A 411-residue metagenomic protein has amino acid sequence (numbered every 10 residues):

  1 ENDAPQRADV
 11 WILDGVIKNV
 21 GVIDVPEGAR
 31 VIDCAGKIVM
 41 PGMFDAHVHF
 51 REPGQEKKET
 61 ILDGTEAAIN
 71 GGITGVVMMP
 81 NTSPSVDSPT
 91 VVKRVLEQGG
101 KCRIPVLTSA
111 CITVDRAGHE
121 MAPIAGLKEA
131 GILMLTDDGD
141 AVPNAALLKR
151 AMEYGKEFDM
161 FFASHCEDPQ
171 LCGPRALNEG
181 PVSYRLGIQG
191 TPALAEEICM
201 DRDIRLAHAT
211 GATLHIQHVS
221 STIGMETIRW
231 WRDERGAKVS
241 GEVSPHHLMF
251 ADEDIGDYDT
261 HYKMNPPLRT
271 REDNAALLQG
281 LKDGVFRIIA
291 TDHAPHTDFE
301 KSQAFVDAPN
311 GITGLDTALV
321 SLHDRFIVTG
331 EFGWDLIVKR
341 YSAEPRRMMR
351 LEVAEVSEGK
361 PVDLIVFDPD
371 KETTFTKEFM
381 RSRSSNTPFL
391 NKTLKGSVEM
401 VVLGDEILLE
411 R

Functional and structural regions predicted by a protein language model:
E1-P26: N-terminal metal-binding scaffold of metallo-dependent hydrolase/deaminase domains
G15, G36, H47, A68 (+13 more regions): Divalent metal-coordination and catalytic microenvironments
A29-D33, V401: Conserved beta-strand scaffold positions in the cores of enzyme catalytic domains, especially in NTP/NDP-utilizing
C34-G99: Metal-associated gating/positioning segment near the N- to mid-region
E97-I112: A glycine-rich helix N-cap at a beta->alpha junction
H119-I289: Histidine/acidic residue-rich metal-binding segments in metalloenzymes
R185-T213, H261, K282-D283, R287-I289 (+1 more regions): His/Asp/Glu-enriched, well-ordered alpha-helical/loop segment that forms or immediately abuts the divalent-metal
A304-D307, P361-R411: C-terminal cap of metal-dependent C-N hydrolases
